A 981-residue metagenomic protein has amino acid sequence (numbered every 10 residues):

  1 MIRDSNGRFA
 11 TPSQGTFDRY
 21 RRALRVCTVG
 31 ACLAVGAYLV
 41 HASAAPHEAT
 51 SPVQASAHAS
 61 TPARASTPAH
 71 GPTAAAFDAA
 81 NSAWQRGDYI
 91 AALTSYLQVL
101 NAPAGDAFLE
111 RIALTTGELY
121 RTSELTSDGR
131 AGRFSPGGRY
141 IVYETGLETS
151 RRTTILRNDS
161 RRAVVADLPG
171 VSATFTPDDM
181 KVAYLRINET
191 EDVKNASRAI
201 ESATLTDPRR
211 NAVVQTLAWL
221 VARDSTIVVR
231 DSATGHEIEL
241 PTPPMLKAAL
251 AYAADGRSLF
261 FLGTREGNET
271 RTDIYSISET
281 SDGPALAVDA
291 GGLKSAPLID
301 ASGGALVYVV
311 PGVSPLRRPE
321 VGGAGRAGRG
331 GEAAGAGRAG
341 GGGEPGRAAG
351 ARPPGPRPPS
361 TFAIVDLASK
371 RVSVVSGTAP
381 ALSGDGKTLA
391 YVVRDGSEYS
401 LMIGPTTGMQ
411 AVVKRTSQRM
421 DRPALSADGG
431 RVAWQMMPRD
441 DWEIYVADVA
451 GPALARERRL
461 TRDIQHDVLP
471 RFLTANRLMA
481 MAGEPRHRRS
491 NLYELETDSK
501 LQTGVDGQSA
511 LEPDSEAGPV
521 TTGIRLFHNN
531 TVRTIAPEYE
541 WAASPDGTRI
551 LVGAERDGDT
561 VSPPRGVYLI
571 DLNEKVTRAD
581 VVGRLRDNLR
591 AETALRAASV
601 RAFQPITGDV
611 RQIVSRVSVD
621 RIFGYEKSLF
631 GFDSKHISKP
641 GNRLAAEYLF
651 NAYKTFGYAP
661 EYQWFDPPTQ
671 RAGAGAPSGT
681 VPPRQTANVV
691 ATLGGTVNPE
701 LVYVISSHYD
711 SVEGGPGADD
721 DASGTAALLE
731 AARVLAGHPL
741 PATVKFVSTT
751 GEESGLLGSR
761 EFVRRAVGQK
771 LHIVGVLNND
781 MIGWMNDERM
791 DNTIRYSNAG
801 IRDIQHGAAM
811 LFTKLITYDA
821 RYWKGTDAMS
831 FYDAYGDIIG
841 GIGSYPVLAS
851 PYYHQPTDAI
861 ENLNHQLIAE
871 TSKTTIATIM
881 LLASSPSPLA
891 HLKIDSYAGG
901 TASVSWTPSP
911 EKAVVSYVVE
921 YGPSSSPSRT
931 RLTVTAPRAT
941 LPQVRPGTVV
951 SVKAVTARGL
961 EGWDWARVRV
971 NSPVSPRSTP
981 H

Functional and structural regions predicted by a protein language model:
H70, A74-R590, P682, D964-W965: Sequence signature of WD/YWTD-type beta-propeller architectures
G583-K639, L693-G694: N-terminal hydrophobic or amphipathic helices/low-complexity stretches enriched in small/hydrophobic/Pro/Gly
G624-G694: A non-catalytic alpha/beta surface segment that caps or lines the substrate-entry region of metallo-dependent hydrolase
A691, I705-L756, T875: Alpha-helical metal-binding/catalytic segments enriched in His/Glu/Asp
P739, T749-V847: Metal-dependent peptidase/peptidase-like ectodomains
G900-A913: Conserved aromatic anchor
L941-E961: Beta-strand-rich modules
A957-P980: Extracellular fibronectin type III
